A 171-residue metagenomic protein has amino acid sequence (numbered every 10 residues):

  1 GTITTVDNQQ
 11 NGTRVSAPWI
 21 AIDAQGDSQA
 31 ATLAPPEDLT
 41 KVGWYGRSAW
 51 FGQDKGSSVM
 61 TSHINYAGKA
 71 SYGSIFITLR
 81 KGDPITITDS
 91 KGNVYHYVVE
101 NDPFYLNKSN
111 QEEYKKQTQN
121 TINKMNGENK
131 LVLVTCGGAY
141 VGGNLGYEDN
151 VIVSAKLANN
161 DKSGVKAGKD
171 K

Functional and structural regions predicted by a protein language model:
G1-K171: Solvent-exposed, non-transmembrane regions of membrane-associated and secreted proteins
